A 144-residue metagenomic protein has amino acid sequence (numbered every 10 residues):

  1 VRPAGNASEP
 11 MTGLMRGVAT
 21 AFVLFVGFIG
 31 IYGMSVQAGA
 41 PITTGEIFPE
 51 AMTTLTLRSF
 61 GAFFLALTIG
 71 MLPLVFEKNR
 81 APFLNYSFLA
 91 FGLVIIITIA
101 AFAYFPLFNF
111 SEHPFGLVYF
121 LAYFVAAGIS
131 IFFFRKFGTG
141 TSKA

Functional and structural regions predicted by a protein language model:
V1-P3, Y123-A144: Membrane-water interface at the C-terminal end of transmembrane alpha helices
A4-G5, A38-E50, L107-S111: Membrane-interface helix termini and inter-helical loops of multi-pass transporters
T12-V36, L57-A66, G92-I96: Alpha-helical transmembrane segments of multi-pass integral membrane proteins
T44-A62: Transmembrane alpha-helix entry/boundary detector in multi-pass membrane proteins
G61-K78: Alpha-helical transmembrane segments in multipass membrane proteins, preferentially the mid-helix core
F63-L67, Y86-A103, Y123: Hydrophobic alpha-helical membrane segments
P73-A90: Loop-to-transmembrane helix junctions at the membrane interface
T98-L117: Membrane-helix boundary connector in multi-pass membrane proteins
